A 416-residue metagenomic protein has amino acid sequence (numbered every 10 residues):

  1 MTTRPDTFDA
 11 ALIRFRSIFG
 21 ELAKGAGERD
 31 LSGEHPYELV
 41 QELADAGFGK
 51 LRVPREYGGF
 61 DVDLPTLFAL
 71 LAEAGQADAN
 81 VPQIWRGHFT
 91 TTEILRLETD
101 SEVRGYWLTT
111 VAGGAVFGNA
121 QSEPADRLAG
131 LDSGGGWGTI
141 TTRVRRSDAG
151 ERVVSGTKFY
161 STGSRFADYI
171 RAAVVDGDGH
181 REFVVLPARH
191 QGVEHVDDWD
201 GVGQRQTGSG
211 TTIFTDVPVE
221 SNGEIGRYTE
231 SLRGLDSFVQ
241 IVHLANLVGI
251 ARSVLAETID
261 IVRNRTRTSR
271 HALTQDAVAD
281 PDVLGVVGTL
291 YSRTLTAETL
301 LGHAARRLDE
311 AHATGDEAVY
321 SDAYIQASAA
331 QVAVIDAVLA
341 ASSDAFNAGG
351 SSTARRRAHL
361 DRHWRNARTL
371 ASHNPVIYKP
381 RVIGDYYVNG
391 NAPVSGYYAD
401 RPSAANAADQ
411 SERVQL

Functional and structural regions predicted by a protein language model:
I13, G249-R252, A256, G288-L295 (+3 more regions): Generic structural signal for well-ordered, non-transmembrane alpha-helical segments in soluble/cytosolic regions
G27-D30, L295-A329, A333, S343-A354: C-terminal helix-coil-helix/basic helical segment that borders enzyme active sites and/or dimer interfaces and provides
Y37-A44, K50-T157, T162: Glycine-rich flavin
Q41, L273-A279, E310-S328, S351-T369 (+1 more regions): Charge-rich, acidic-biased intrinsically disordered regions
T157-H195: A short core secondary-structure module
F159-S164, Q240-H243, L370-H373: Glycine-rich phosphate/pyrophosphate-binding beta-alpha loops
G201-L295: Glycine-rich beta->alpha junctions and the first turn(s) of the following alpha-helix
N347-L416: Glycine-rich phosphate/cofactor-binding loops in nucleotide/flavin-utilizing enzymes
